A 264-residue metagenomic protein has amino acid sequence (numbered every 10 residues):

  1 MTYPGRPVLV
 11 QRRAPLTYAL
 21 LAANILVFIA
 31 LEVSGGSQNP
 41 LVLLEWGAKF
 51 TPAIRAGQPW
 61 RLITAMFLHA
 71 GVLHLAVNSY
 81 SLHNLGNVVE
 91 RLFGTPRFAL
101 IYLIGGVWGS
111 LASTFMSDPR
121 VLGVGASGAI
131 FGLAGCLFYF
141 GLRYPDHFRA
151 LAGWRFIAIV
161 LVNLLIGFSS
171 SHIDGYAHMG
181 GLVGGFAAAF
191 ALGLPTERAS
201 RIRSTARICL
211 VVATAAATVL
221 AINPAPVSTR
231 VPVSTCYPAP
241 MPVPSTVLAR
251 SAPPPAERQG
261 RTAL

Functional and structural regions predicted by a protein language model:
M1-R12, I166-L264: C-terminal transmembrane module of polytopic alpha-helical membrane proteins
P7-L21, P96, D146, A150-G153 (+1 more regions): Membrane-water interface of alpha-helical transmembrane segments
R13-A126, S171-Y176: N-terminal TM1-TM2 helical hairpin plus the immediately adjacent luminal interfacial "cap"
I25, L103-V107, A129, A134 (+3 more regions): Residue-level signature of the transmembrane alpha-helical core of multi-pass small-molecule transporters
I29-A30, V107-L111, I159-S169, A215-L220: Aromatic-anchored segments of alpha-helical transmembrane domains
G86, C136-F140, G185-G193: Hydrophobic transmembrane alpha-helices
R91-L92, Y139-W154, G193-T205: Alpha-helical transmembrane bundle and helix-membrane interface signal in multi-pass integral membrane proteins
V121-F140, A177: Membrane-interface micro-motifs in multi-pass membrane enzymes
